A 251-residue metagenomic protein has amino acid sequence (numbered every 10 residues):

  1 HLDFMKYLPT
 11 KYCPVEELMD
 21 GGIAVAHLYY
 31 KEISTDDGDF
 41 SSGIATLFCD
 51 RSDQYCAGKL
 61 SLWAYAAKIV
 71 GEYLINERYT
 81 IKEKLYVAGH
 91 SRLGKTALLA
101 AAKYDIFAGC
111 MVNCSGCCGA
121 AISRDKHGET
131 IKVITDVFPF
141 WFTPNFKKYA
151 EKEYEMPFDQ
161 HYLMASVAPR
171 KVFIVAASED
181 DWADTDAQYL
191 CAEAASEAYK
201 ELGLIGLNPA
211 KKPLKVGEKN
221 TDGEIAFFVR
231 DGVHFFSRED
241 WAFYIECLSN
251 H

Functional and structural regions predicted by a protein language model:
H1-N76, S123-R124: Cap/lid segment of the alpha/beta-hydrolase catalytic domain
H1-T10, G21, W141-T143, D159-Y162 (+1 more regions): Alpha/beta-hydrolase-fold serine-hydrolase catalytic core, especially in secreted/extracellular enzymes
L2-M5, Q54-L62, V87-A88, L98 (+3 more regions): Alpha-helix capping and helix-loop boundary segments enriched in small/acidic/polar residues
E16, L98-L99, A165: Alpha-helical segments flanking ligand/cofactor-binding loops in enzyme cores
V25-Y29, Y86-A88, G109-V112, S166 (+2 more regions): Structural recognition of the beta-strand scaffold that forms the well-ordered cores of secreted hydrolase catalytic
I33-D37, G94-T96, C117-I122, G128 (+3 more regions): Flexible loop/turn segments at secondary-structure boundaries
I69-E129, F146, K152: Primarily recognizes the serine-hydrolase "nucleophile elbow" in alpha/beta-hydrolase and SGNH/GDSL folds
G109-L163, Q188-K211: Mobile cap/lid helix-loop segments that gate and shape the active-site cleft of serine hydrolases
